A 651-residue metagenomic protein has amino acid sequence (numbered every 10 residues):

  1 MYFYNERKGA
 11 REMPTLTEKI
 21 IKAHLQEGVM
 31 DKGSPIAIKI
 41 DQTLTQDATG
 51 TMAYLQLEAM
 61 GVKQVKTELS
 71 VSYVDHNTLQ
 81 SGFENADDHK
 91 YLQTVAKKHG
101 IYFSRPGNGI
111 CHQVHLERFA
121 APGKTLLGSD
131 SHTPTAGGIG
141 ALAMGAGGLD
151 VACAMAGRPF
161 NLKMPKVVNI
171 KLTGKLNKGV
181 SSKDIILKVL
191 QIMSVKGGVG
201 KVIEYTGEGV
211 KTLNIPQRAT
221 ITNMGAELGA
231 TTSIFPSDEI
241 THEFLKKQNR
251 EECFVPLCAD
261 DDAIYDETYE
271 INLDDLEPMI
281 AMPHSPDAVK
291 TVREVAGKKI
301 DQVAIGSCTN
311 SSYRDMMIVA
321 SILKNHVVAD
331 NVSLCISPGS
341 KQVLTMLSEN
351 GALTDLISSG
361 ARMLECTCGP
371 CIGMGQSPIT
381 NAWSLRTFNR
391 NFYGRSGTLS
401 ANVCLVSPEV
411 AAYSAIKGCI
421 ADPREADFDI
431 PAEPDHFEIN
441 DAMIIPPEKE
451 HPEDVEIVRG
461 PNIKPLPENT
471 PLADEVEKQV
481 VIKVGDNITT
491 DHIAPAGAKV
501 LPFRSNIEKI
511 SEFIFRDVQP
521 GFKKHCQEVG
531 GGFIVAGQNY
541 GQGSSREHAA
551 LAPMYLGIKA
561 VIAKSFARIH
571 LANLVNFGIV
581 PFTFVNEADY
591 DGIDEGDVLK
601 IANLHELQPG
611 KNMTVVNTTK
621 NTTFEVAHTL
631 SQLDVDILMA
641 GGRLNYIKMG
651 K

Functional and structural regions predicted by a protein language model:
Y2-Y4: Aromatic (phenylalanine/tyrosine) cluster motif
E6-K651: Fe-S-dependent hydro-lyases/dehydratases of central metabolism
